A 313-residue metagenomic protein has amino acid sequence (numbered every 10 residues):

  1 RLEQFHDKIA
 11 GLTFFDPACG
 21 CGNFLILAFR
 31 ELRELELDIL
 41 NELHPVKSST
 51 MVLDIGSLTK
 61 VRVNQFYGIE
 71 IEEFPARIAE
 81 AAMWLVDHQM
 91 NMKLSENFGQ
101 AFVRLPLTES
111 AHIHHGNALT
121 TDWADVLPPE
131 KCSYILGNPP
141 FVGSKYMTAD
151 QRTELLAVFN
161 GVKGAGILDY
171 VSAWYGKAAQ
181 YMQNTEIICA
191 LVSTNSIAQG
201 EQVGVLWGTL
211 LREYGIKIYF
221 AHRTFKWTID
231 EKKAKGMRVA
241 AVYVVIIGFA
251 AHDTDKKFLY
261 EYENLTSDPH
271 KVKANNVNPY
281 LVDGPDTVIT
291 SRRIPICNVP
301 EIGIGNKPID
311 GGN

Functional and structural regions predicted by a protein language model:
R1-V61, I71, P75, N117 (+4 more regions): Class I S-adenosyl-L-methionine
I26, R33, A76, W84 (+4 more regions): Signature of N6-adenine DNA methyltransferases within the class I
N41-K47, M92-V103: Short, glycine/acidic-rich hinge or "gate" loops at secondary-structure transitions that mediate conformational
G56-R62, E109-H112, V239: Extended charged low-complexity segments that act as oligomerization/scaffolding linkers
F66-I69: Conserved SAM-binding motif I beta-strand of class I
A79: Conserved SAM-binding loop
